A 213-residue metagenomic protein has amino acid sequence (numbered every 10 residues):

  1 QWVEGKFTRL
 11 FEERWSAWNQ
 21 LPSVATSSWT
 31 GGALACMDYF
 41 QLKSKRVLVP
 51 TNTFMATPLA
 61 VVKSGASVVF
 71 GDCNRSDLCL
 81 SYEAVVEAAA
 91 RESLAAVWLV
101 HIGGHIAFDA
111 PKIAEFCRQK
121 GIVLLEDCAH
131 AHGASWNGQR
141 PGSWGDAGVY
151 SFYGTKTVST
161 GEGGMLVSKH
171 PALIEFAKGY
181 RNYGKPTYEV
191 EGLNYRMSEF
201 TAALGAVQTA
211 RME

Functional and structural regions predicted by a protein language model:
E4-R46, A60-V62, F70-D72, Q139: Phosphate-binding glycine-rich loop
V24, L48, V69, V123-L125 (+1 more regions): Structural detector of well-ordered beta-strand residues that form the stable sheet scaffold of enzyme domains
L34-E92, A96: Conserved PLP-anchoring active-site segment centered on the Schiff-base-forming lysine
T57, I113, A177: Aromatic/hydrophobic pocket-lining residues that form π-stacking "cages" and hydrophobic walls in ligand
L59-V61, F116, F200: Hydrophobic/aromatic ligand-binding patch that stacks against planar heteroaromatic rings of cofactors or nucleotides
D77-T160, V167: Active-site phosphate-binding strand-loop segment of PLP-dependent enzymes
A131-N137, W144-E213: Active-site region of PLP-dependent enzymes
